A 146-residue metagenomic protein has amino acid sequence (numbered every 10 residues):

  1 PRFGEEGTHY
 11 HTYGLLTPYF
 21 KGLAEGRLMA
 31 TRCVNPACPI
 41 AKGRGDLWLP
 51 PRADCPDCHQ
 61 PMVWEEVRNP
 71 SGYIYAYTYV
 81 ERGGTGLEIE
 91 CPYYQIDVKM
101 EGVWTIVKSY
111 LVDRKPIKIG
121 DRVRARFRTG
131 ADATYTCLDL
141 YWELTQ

Functional and structural regions predicted by a protein language model:
P1-R32, Y141-Q146: A broadly conserved sequence feature marking short terminus-proximal activation segments in nucleic acid-centric
K21-S71: Cys/His-rich short segments
G72-I74, L111: Conserved hydrophobic positions within beta-strands
Y77-G83: Short, conserved beta-turn/loop elements at beta-strand boundaries and strand-helix junctions
G83-D97, T136-D139: Short aromatic-glycine-enriched beta-strand elements
V103-K115: Beta-strand/loop nucleic-acid-binding surfaces
V112-R126: Short nucleic-acid-contacting surface segments enriched for D/E, G, S/T with interspersed K/R
R126-Q146: OB-fold/S1-family single-stranded nucleic acid-binding modules
